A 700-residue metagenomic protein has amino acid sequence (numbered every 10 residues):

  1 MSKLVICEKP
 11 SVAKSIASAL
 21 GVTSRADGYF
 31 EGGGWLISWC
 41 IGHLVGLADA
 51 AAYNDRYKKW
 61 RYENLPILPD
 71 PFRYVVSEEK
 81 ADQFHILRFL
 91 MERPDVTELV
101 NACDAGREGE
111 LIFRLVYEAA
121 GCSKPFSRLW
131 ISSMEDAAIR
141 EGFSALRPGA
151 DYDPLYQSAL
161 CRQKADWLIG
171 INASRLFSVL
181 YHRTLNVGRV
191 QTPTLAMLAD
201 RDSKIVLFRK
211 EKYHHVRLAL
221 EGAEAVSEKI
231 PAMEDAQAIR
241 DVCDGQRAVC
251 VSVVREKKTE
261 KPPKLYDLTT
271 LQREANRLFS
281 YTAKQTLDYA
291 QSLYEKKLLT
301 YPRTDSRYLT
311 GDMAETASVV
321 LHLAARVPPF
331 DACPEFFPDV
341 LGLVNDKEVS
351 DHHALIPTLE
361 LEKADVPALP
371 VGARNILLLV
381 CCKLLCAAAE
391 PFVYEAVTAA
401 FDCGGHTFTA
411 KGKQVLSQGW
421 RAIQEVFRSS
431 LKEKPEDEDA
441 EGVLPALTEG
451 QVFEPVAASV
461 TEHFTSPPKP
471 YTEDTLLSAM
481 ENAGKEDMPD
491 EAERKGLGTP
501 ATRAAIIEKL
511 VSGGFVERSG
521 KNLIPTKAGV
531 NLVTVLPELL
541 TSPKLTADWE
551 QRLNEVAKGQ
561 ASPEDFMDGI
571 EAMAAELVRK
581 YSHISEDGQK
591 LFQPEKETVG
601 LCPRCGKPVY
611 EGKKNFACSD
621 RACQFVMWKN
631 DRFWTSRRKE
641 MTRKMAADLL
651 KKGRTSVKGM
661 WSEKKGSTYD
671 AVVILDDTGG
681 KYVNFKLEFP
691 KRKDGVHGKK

Functional and structural regions predicted by a protein language model:
M1-Q163, W167, P467: Intrinsically disordered, low-complexity regulatory segments
M1-S2, A102-A105, H182-T184, R255-K264 (+3 more regions): Conserved short loop/turn motifs at secondary-structure junctions
S2-L4, K80, M91, A119 (+4 more regions): Basic, low-complexity terminal or inter-domain segments flanking catalytic cores
P10-A17, G34-I37, I41, S77-R88 (+20 more regions): Amphipathic alpha-helical transducer elements in NTP-driven molecular machines
E31-G33, A219-A223, D402-H406, K665: Short strand-coil-strand connectors
F72, D136-L220, R255-T259: C-terminal or mid-to-C-terminal helical accessory/interaction module adjacent to the motor/catalytic core
M233-Y266, Q272: Metal- or metallocofactor-binding catalytic centers and their adjacent structured scaffolds across diverse enzyme
